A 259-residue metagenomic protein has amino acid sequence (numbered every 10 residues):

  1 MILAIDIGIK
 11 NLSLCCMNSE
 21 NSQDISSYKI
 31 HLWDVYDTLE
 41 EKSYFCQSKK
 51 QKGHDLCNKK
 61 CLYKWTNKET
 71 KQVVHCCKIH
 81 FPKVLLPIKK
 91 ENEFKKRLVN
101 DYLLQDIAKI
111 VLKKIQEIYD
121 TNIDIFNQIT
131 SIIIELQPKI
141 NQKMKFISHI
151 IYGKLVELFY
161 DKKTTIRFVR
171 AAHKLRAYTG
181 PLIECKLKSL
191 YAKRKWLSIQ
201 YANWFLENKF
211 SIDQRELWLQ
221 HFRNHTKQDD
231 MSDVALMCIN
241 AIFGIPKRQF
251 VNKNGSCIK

Functional and structural regions predicted by a protein language model:
M1-K259: Phosphate- and other anionic-substrate recognition elements at nucleic-acid/protein interfaces
